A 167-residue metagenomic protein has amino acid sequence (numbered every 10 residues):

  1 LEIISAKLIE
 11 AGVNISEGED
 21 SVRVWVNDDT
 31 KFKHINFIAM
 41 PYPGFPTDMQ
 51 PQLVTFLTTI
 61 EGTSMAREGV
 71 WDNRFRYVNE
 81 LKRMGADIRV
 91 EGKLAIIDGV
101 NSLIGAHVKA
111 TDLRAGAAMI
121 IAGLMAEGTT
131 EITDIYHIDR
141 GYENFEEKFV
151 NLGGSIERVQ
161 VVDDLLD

Functional and structural regions predicted by a protein language model:
L1-D167: Short, structured segments at the rim of ligand-binding sites
